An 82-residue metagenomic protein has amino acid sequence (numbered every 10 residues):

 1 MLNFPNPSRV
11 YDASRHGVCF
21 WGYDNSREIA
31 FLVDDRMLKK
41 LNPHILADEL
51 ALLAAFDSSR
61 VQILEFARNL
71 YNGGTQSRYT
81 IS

Functional and structural regions predicted by a protein language model:
M1-G22: Short, charged/polar N-terminal "headpieces" of proteins
L2, R9, R36-K39, Y79: Flexible, active-site-adjacent loop/turn segments at secondary-structure boundaries
S8-Y11, R27, K40, I45-D48 (+1 more regions): A broad, structure-centric signal for solvent-exposed, well-ordered loop/edge residues that line or flank functional
A13, D24-S26, G74: A generic structural signal for short, non-catalytic loop/turn and secondary-structure boundary residues
G17-P43: A short, structured beta-strand/loop element
H44-S82: Acidic, low-complexity intrinsically disordered segments
